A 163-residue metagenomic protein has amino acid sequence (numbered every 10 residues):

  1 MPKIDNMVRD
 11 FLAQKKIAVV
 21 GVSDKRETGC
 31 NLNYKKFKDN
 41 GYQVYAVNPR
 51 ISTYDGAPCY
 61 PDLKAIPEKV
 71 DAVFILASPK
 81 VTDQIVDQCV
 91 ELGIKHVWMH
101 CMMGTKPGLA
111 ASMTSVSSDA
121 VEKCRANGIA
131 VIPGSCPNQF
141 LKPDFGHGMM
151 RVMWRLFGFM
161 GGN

Functional and structural regions predicted by a protein language model:
M1-A13: Short N-terminal or domain-adjacent regulatory/targeting segments
M1-I4, T53-E68, F74-V86: Glycine-rich, highly charged phosphate/nucleotide-binding loops
A18-V20: Conserved beta-strand elements of the Class I
S23-T28, Y34-D55: NAD(P)-binding Rossmann-fold cofactor-contacting core
D71-T114: Mid-chain, well-packed structural core segment of small domains
M102-N138: Rossmann-fold NAD(P)-binding glycine/threonine-rich loop
M150-N163: Conserved anion/nucleotide-ligand pocket segment
